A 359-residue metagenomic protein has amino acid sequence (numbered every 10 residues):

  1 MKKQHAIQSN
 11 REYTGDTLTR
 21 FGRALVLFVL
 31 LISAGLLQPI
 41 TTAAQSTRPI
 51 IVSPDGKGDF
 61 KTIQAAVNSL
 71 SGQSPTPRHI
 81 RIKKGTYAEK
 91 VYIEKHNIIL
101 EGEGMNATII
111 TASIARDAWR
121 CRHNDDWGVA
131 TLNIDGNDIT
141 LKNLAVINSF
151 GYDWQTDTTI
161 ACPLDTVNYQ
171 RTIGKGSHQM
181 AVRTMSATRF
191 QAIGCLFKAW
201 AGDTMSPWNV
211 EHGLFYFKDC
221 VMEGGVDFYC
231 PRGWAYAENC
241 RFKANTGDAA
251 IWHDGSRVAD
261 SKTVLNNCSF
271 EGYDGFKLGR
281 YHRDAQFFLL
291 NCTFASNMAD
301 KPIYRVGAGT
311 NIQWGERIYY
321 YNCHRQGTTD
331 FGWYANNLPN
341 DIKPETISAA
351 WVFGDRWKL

Functional and structural regions predicted by a protein language model:
Q4-V26: Bacterial N-terminal signal peptides that target proteins for export
D16-T19, T42-T47: Extreme N-terminus of proteins, especially the signal/transit-peptide cleavage junction and the first residues
A24-L36: Bacterial N-terminal signal peptides
Q45-L359: Sequence-level preference for short, compositionally simple segments enriched in small aliphatic or small polar residues
